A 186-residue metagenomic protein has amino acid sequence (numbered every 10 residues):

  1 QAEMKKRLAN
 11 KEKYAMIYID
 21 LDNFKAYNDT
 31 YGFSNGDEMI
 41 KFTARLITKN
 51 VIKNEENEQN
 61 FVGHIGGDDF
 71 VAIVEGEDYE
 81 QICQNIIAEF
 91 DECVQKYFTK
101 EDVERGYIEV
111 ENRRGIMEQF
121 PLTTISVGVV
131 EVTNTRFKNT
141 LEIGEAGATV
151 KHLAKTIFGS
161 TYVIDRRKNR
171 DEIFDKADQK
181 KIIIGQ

Functional and structural regions predicted by a protein language model:
Q1-A15, K25-I52, G63-G67, V71 (+3 more regions): Conserved long alpha-helical elements within nucleotide-processing catalytic cores of c-di-GMP signaling and class III
L8, V94, A148-K151, K155: Protein kinase-like catalytic domain
N10-E12, E58, P121-T124: Short loop/turn elements that form and flank the Walker-type P-loop nucleotide-binding site in RecA-like NTPase cores
A15-D22, V62, S126-V129: Active-site-flanking beta-strand signature of metal-NTP-handling nucleotidyl enzymes and homologous cyclase-like
A44-V51, E80-G115, A146-A148: Alpha-helical scaffold within the catalytic cores of cyclic-nucleotide enzymes
I52-N57, I157: Short secondary-structure junctions
F98-T149, T161-R167: A short glycine-enriched loop-to-beta-strand structural element that forms part of the catalytic core of nucleotide
E131-N134, L153-Q186: Flexible, glycine/charge-rich interdomain/linker segments that couple and regulate nucleotide signaling catalytic cores
